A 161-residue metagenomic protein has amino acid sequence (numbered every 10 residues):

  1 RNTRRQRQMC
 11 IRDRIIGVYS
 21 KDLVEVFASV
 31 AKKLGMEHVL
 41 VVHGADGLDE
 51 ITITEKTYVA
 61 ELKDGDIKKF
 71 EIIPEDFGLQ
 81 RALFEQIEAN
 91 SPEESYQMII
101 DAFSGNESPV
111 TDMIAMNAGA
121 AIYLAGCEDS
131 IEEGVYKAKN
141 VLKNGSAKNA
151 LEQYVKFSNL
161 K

Functional and structural regions predicted by a protein language model:
R1-I11: Single conserved hydrophobic/aromatic residue that forms the stacking wall/gate of nucleotide- or nucleobase-binding
R12-E55: Glycine-rich ThDP/TPP pyrophosphate-binding loop and its adjacent helix/strand module within ThDP-dependent enzymes
R12-I15, A45-G47, G78-S146, K161: Glycine-rich phosphate/diphosphate-binding loops and the adjacent beta-loop-alpha structural elements that coordinate
I51-K56, A60, E128, A147-N149: Short glycine/threonine-rich loop-to-helix capping motif typified by GTGT followed within a few residues by an Asp-Pro
L62-D66: Short acidic-glycine loop/turn motifs at beta-strand connectors
K69-E71: Accessory "access/gating" subregions that flank catalytic or transport cores
E152-Q153: Catalytic cores of carbohydrate-active enzymes
